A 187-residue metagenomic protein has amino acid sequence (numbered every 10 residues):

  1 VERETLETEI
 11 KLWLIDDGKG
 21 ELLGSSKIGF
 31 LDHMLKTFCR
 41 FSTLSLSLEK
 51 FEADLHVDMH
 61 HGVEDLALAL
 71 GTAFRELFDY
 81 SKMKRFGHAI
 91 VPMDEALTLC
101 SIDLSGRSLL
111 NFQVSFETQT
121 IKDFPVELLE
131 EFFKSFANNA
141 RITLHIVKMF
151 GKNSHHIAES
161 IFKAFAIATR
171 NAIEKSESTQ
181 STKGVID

Functional and structural regions predicted by a protein language model:
V1-D187: Structural preference for solvent-exposed beta-strand-turn elements and adjacent flexible terminal/loop segments within
